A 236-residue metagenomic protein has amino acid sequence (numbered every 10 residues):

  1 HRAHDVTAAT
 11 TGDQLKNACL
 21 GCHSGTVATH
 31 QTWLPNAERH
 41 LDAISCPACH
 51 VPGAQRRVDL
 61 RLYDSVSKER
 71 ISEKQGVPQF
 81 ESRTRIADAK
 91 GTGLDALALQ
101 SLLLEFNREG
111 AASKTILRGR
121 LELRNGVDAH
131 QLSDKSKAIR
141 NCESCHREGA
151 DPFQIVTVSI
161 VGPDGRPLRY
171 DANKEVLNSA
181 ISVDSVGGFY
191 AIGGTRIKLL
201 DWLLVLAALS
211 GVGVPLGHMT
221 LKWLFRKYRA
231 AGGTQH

Functional and structural regions predicted by a protein language model:
H1-H236: C-type cytochrome heme-c attachment and multiheme electron-transfer modules
